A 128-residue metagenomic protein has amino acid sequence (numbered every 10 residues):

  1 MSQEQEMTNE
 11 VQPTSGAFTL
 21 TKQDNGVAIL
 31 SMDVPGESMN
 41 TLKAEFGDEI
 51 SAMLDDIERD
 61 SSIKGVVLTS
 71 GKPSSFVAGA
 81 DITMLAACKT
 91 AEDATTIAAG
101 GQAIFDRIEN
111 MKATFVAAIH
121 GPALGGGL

Functional and structural regions predicted by a protein language model:
M1-T69, C88, A103-D106: Conserved CoA-thioester-binding segment of acyl-CoA-metabolizing enzymes
T41, V77, G126: Residues that form or flank phosphate/diphosphate-binding pockets in enzymes that use nucleotide phosphates
K43, A94-T95, A117: A generic secondary-structure micro-motif detector that highlights 1-2 residue hydrophobic/ambivalent hotspots embedded
K64-V66, S75, A113-V116: Structural motif
S70-I104, A123: Glycine- (often His-adjacent) and acidic-residue-rich active-site loop that binds/positions the CoA thioester
G71, Q102-L128: Glycine-rich beta-to-alpha active-site loop
